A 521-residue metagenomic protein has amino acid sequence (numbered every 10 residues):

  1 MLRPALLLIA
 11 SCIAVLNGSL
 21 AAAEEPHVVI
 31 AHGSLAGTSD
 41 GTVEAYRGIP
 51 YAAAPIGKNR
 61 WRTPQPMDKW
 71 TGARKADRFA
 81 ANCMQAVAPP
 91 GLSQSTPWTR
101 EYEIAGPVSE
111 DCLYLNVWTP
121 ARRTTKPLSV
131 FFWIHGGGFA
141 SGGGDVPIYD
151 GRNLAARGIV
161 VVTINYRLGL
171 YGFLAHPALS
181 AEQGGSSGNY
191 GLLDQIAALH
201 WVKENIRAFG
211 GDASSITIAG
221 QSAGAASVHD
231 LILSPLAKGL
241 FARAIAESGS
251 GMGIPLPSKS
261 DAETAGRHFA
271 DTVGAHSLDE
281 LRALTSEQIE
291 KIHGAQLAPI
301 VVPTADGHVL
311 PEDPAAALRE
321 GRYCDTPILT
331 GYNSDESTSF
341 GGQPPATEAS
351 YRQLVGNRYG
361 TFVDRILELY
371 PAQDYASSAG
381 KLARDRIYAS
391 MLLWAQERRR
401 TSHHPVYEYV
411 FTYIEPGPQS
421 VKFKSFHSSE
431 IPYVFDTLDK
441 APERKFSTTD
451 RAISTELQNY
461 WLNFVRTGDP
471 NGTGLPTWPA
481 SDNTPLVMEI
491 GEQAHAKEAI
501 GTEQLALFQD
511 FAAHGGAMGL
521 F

Functional and structural regions predicted by a protein language model:
M1-P4, W98: Positively charged n-region of N-terminal signal peptides that target proteins for export
A5-N17: Bacterial N-terminal signal peptides
A21, R243, M252, H276 (+3 more regions): Substrate-gating cap/lid region and adjacent catalytic-acid/histidine neighborhood within extracellular/lumenal
A22-N189, R444-L457, R466-L475, E492-H495 (+3 more regions): Non-catalytic accessory segments of hydrolases
T96-L278, H308-P311, A316-G342: Serine-hydrolase-like catalytic core of hydrolytic proteins
T119-L128, I206-S215, G274-D279, E397-Y407 (+2 more regions): Surface-exposed helix-capping loop/turn segments at secondary-structure junctions
R167-L170, A219-A223, V410-E415, L475-D482: Short, solvent-exposed turn/loop segments enriched in Gly/Ser/Thr/Pro and often Arg
L329, L507-Q509: Non-globular disordered terminal and juxtamembrane segments underlying protein topogenesis/assembly
